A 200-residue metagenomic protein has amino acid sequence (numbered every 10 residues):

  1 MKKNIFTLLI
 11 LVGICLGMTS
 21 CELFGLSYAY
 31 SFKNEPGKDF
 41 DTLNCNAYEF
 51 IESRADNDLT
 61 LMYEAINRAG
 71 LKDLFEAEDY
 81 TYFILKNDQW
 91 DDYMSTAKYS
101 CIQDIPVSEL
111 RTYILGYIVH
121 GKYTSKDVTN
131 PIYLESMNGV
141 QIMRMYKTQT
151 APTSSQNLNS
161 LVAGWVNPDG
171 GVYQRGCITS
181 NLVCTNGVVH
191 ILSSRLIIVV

Functional and structural regions predicted by a protein language model:
K2-N4, C15-F50: Bacterial Sec-dependent N-terminal signal peptides
I10-I14: Hydrophobic helical h-region of N-terminal Sec-dependent signal peptides in bacterial secretory/periplasmic proteins
F40-D79: Post-signal-peptide N-terminal segment of Sec-exported extracytoplasmic proteins
E52-T60, I84, D104-E109: Soluble non-cytosolic domains of exported or imported proteins
M62, F83-Y93, T179-I198: FKBP-type peptidyl-prolyl cis-trans isomerase
F75-E76, E135-N138, V183-C184: Extracellular/periplasmic catalytic domains that process cell-envelope and extracellular macromolecules
Q89-Q103: Short active-site loop/helix that positions an aromatic residue
I102-C177, I198: Aromatic/histidine-rich interaction motifs
